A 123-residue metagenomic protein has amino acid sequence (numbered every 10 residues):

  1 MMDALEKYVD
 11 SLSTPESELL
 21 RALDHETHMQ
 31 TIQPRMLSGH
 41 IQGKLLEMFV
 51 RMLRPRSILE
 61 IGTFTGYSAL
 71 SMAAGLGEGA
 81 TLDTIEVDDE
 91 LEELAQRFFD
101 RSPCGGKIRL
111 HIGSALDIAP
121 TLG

Functional and structural regions predicted by a protein language model:
M1-L20, H25, Q30-T31: N-terminal auxiliary segments of SAM/dcSAM-dependent transferases
K7, R35-M36, T63-G66: Residue-level preference for alpha-helix termini and adjacent loops
Y8-S11, H25-E26, P34, L46 (+2 more regions): Short, flexible coil/linker segments at or flanking structured domains
S17-L20, Q33, H40, G79: A structure-centric signal for secondary-structure junctions around beta-strands
T31-M36, S57-I58: A short glycine/serine-rich beta->alpha loop
H40-G123: S-adenosylmethionine/decaboxylated-SAM
